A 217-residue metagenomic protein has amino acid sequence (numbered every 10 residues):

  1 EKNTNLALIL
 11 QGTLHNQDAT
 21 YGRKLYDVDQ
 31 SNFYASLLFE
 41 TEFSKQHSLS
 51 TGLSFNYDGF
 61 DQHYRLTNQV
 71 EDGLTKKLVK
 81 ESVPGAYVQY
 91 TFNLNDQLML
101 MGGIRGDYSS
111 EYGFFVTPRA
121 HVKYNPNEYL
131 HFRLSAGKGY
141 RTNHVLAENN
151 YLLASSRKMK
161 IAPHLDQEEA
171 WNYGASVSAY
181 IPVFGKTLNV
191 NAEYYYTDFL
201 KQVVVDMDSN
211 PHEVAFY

Functional and structural regions predicted by a protein language model:
E1-Y112, N191: Face-selective signature of the C-terminal outer-membrane beta-barrel domain
N3-A19, N125, H131-R133, D166-Y217: Membrane-embedded beta-barrel scaffold of Gram-negative outer-membrane proteins
A7-I9, S48-N56, M99-D107, T117-N125 (+3 more regions): Outer-envelope exported proteins of Gram-negative bacteria
L10, A35-L37, A86-V88, A120 (+3 more regions): Membrane-embedded beta-strands of outer-membrane beta-barrel proteins, especially the hydrophobic/small aromatic
H15-Y21, Y57-Y64, E111-F115, F132 (+3 more regions): Outer-membrane beta-barrel proteins
F33, P84, V116, M159 (+2 more regions): Exposed loop/turn and edge beta-strand positions of beta-sandwich/beta-sheet ligand-binding modules
F39-F43, F92, G106, F114 (+4 more regions): Residue-level signature of outer-membrane beta-barrel architecture
Y64-L66, L74-L78, T117, T142-E169 (+1 more regions): Outer-membrane beta-barrel domain signature, especially the mid-to-C-terminal portions of large Gram-negative OMP
